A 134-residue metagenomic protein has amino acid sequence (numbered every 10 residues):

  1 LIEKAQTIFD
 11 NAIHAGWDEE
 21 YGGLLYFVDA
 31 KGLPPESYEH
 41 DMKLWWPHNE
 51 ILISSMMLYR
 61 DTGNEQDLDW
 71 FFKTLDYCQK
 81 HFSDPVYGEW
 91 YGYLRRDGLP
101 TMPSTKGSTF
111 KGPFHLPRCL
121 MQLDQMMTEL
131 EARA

Functional and structural regions predicted by a protein language model:
L1-A134: Glycan-recognition and catalytic cores of secretory/periplasmic carbohydrate-active enzymes
